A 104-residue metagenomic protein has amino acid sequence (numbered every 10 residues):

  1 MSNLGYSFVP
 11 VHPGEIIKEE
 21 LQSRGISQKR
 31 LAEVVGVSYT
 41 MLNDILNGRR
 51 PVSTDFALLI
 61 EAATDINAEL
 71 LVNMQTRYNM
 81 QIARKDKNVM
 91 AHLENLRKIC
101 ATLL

Functional and structural regions predicted by a protein language model:
S2-I26: A short, Lys/Arg-rich alpha-helix, primarily the initiator
E20, V34, I45-G48, M74: Residues in the recognition helix of alpha-helical DNA-binding motifs
L21, A32, E61: The alpha-helix within a helix-turn-helix
I26-D44: Short alpha-helical DNA-recognition segment
D55-N73: DNA major-groove recognition helix of helix-turn-helix/homeodomain DNA-binding modules
V72-L104: Short, charged recognition helix plus adjacent turn of helix-turn-helix-like nucleic-acid-binding domains
